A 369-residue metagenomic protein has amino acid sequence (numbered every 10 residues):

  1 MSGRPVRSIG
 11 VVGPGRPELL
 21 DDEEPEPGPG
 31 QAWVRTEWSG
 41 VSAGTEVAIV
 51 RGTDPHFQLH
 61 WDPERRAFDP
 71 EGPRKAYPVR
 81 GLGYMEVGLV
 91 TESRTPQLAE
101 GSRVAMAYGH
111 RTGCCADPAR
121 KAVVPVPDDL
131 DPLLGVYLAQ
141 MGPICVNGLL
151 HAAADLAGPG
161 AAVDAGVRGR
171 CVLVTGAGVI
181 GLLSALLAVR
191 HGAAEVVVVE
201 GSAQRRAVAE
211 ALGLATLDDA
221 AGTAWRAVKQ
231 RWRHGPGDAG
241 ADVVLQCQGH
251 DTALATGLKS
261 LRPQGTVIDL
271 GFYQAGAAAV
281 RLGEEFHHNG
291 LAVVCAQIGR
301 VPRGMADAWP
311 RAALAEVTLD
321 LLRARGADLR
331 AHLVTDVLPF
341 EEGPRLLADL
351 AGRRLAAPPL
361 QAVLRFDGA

Functional and structural regions predicted by a protein language model:
G3-R4, D238, I268, A275 (+4 more regions): C-terminal capping/lid region of NAD(P)-dependent oxidoreductase domains
P25-G40, G52-G109: Glycine-rich beta-strand-centered segment in the early N-terminal region that forms part of a ligand/cofactor-binding
Y108-R120: A structural motif shared across PLP-dependent enzymes of the aminotransferase-like
T112, G201-V208, A277-L282: Short, glycine/polar-rich helix-capping loops at beta-to-alpha or helix-loop-helix junctions that flank or form
L134-G222: Mid-domain Rossmann-like dinucleotide-binding core that forms the NAD(H)/NADP(H) cofactor-binding site
A157-R168, L212-V294: Glycine-rich cofactor phosphate-binding loops and adjacent beta1-alpha1 units of small-molecule cofactor enzyme domains
K229-H234, D238, V280-V334, R345: C-terminal substrate-binding/catalytic core of Rossmann-like NAD(P)-dependent dehydrogenases/reductases
